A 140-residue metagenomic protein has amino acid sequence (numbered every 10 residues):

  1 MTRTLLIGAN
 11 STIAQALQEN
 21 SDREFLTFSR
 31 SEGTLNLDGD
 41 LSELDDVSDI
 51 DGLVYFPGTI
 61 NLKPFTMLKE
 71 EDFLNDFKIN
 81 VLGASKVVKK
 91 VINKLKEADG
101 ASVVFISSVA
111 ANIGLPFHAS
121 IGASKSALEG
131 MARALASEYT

Functional and structural regions predicted by a protein language model:
I7-E19: N-terminal Rossmann NAD(P)H-binding glycine-rich loop of SDR-like oxidoreductase domains
F56-L62: Conserved NAD(P)H cofactor-binding loop of Rossmann-fold oxidoreductase domains
P64-F65, D72-F77: Substrate-binding pocket helix/loop in short-chain dehydrogenase/reductase
L68, G114-G122, A134: Active-site loop-to-helix junction immediately N-terminal to the catalytic Tyr of the SDR YXXXK motif in Rossmann-fold
V88, S124: Active-site helix of classical SDR
N93, S137-E138: Alpha-helical segment proximal to the catalytic Tyr-Lys
S108: Residue(s) in the substrate-gating loop at a strand-loop-helix junction that position the organic substrate next
